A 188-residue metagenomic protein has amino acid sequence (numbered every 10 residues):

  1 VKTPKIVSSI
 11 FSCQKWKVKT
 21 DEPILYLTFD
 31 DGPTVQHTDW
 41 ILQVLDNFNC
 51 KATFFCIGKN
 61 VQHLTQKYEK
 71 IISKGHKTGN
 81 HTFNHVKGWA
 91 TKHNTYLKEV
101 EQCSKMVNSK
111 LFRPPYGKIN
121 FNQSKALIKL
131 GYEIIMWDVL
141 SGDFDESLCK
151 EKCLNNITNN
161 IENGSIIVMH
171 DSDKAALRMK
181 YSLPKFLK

Functional and structural regions predicted by a protein language model:
K2-K87, N108-S109: Active-site beta->alpha N-cap acidic-glycine motif
G32-Q36, F55-L64, V86-N94, R113-N120 (+2 more regions): Acidic-and-aromatic substrate-binding clefts and catalytic sites of carbohydrate-active enzymes
C50, K105-L111, L130-Y132, E162-N163: Short glycine/proline-enriched coil/turn segments at helix->beta-strand junctions
T78-H85, G117, V139, M169-D171: Histidine-centered catalytic micro-motifs
H93-K98, E151-L154, L177-P184: Non-membrane alpha-helical structural segments and their capping/turn regions in soluble enzymes
Y96-V107: An active-site-proximal "capping" alpha-helix that borders the catalytic cofactor pocket
K118, S124-N160: His/Asp/Glu-enriched short active-site or ligand-binding loop at hydrolase and phosphoryl-transfer sites
I157-K188: Catalytic grooves of carbohydrate-active enzymes
